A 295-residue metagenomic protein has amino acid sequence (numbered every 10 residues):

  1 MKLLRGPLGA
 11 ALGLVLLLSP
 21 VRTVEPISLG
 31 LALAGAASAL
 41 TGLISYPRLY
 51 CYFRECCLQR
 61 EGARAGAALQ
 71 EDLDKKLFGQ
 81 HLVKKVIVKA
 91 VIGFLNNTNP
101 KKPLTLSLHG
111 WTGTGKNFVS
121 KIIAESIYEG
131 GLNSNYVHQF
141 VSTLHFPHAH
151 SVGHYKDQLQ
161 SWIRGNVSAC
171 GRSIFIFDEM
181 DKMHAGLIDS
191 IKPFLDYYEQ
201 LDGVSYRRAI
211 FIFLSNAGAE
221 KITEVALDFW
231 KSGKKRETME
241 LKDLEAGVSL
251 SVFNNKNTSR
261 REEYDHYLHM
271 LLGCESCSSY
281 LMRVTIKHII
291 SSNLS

Functional and structural regions predicted by a protein language model:
M1-C51: N-terminal accessory segments that target, anchor, or regulate ATP-driven/P-loop NTPase machines and associated
L40-K75: Conserved ASCE P-loop NTPase core motifs with emphasis on AAA+ ATPases
R64-L104: Pre-Walker A (pre-P-loop) alpha-helix and adjacent loop at the N terminus of AAA/AAA+ ATPase modules, a conserved
K102-H138: Walker A/P-loop
S134-C170: Short glycine-rich substrate-engagement loop in P-loop NTPases that contacts/grips substrate
R164-G165, A185-I212, N216-E220, S232-M239: Conserved catalytic/switch belt of AAA+ P-loop NTPases
D178-E179: Walker B catalytic acidic pair
R207, K221-N293: A short helix-turn-beta junction within AAA+ P-loop NTPase domains corresponding to the substrate/partner-engaging
